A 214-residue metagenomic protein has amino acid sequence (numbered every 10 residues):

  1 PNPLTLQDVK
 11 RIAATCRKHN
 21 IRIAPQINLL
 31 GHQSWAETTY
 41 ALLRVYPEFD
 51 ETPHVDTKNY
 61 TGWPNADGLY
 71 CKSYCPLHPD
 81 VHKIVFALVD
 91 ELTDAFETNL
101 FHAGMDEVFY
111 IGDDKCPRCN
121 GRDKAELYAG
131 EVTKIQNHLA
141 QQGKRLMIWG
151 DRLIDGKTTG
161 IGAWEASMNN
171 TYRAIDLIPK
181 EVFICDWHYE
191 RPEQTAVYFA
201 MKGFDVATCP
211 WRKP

Functional and structural regions predicted by a protein language model:
P1-M147: Feature activates predominantly on carbohydrate-active enzymes
A95-E97, Y110, D114-P214: Catalytic-core regions of glycoside hydrolase
